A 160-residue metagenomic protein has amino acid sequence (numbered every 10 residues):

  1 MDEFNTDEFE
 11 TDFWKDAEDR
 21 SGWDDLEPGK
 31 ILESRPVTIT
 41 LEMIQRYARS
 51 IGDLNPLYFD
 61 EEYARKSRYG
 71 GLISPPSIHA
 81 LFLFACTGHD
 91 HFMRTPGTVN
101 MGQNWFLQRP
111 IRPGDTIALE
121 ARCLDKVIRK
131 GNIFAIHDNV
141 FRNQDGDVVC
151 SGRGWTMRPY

Functional and structural regions predicted by a protein language model:
D2-D24, L107-Y160: HotDog/MaoC-like acyl-thioester-processing domains
D2-G102: Hot-dog-fold acyl-thioester-processing enzymes
